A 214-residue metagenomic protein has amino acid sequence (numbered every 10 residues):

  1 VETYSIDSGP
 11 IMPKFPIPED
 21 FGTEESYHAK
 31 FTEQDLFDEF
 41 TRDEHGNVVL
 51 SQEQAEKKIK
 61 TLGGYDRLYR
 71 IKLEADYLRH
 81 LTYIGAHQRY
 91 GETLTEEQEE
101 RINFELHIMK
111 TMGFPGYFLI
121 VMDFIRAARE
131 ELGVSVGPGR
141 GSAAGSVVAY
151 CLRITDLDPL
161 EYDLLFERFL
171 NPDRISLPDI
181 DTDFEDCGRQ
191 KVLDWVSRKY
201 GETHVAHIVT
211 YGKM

Functional and structural regions predicted by a protein language model:
V1-M214: Phosphodiester-processing cores and adjacent nucleic acid-binding clamps
